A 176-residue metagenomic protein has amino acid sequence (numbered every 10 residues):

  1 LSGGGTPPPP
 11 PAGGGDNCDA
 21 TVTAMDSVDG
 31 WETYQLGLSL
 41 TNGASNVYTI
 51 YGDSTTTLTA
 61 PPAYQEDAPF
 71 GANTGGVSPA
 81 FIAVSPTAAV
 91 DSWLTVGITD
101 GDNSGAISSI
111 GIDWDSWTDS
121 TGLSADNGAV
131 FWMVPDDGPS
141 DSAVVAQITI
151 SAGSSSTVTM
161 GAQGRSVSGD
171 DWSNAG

Functional and structural regions predicted by a protein language model:
L1-G176: Non-catalytic macromolecular-recognition regions in eukaryotic signaling proteins
